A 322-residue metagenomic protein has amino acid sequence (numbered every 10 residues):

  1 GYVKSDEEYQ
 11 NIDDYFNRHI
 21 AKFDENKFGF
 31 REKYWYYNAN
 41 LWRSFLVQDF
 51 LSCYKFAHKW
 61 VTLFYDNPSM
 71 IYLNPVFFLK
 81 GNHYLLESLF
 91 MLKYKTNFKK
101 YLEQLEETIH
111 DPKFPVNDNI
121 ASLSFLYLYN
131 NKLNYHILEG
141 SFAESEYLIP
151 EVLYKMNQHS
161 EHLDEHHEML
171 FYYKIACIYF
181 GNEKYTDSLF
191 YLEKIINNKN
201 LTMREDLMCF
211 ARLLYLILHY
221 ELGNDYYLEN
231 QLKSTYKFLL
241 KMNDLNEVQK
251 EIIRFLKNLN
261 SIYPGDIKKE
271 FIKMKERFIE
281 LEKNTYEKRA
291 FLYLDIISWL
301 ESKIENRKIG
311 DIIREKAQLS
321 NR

Functional and structural regions predicted by a protein language model:
G1-S52, A57-S69, V76-S88, Q104-E107 (+1 more regions): Hydrophobic/aromatic interaction determinants used to assemble and anchor large protein complexes
D14-E25, H58-M70, L102-V116, I149-E161 (+3 more regions): Amphipathic alpha-helical segments of tetratricopeptide repeats
R31, N74-V76, V116-L123, D164-H166 (+1 more regions): Residue signature of alpha-solenoid helical repeat architecture, marking inter-repeat boundaries and helix-start
W35-A39, F77-E87, S124-N134, L138 (+2 more regions): "A position-specific structural signal for the A-helix of alpha-solenoid helical repeats
F50, K95, F142-A143, Y185 (+1 more regions): TPR-repeat structural position
N224-R322: C-terminal non-catalytic interaction modules
